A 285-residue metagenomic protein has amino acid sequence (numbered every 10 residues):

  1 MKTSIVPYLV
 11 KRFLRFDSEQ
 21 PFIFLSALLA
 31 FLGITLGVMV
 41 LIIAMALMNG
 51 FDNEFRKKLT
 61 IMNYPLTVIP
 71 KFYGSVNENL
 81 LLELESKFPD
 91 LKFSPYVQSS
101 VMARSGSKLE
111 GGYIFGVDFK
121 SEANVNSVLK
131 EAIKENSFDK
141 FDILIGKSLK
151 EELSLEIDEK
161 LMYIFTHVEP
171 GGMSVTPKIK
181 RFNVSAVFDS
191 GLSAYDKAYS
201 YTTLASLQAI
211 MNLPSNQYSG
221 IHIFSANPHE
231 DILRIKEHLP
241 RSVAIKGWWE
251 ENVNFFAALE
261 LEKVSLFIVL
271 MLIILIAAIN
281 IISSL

Functional and structural regions predicted by a protein language model:
M1-A27: Feature of multi-pass inner-membrane transport and sensor proteins that recognizes transmembrane helices together
Y8, R12-R15, N53-Y64, A257: Short amphipathic alpha-helical coupling elements at transmembrane boundaries
R15-E19, I34, N136, A258-L259: Helix-boundary and loop/linker segments of multi-pass membrane transporters
F22-N49, E260-L285: Hydrophobic alpha-helical transmembrane segments of multi-pass inner-membrane transport and secretion
M39-Y113, K120, K134-D139, E237 (+1 more regions): Hydrophobic, regular-secondary-structure patches
V68, F255, I282-L285: Short cytoplasmic-facing helical segments at TM-TM junctions of multi-pass membrane proteins
L82, S86-S215: A structural signal for hydrophobic secondary-structure junctions, strongest on transmembrane helix-loop-helix units
V175-L266: Mechanotransmission and gating elements of multispan inner-membrane complexes involved in transport and envelope
